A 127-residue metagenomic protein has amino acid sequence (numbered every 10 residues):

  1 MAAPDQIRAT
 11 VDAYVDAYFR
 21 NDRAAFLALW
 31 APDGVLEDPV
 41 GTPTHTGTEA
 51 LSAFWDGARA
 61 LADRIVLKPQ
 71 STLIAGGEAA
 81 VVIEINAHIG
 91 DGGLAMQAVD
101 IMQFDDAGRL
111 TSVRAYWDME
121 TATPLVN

Functional and structural regions predicted by a protein language model:
A2-D5, D22, S52-N127: A beta-strand edge to alpha-helix "cap/lid" segment located at domain peripheries
A3-N21: Short, aromatic-enriched amphipathic alpha-helices that serve as compact interaction elements
N21-V35: Short, well-ordered alpha-helical segments enriched in acidic and aromatic residues
L27, E37-P39, L67-K68, V113: Short, hydrophobic secondary-structure boundary micro-motifs
V35-T44, G57-R59: A short gly/proline-enriched turn/hairpin at secondary-structure junctions
